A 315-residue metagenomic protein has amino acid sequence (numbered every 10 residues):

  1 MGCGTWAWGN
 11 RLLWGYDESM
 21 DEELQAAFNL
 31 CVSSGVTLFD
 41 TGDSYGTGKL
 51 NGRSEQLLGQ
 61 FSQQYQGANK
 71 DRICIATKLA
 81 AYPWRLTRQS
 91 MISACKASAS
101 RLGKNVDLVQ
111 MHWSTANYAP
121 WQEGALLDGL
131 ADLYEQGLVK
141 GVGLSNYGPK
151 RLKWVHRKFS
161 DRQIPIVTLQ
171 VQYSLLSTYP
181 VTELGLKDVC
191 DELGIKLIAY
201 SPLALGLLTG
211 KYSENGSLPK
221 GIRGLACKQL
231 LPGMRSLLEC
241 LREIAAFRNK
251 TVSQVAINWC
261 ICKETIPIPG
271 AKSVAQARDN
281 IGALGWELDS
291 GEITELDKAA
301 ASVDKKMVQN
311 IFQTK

Functional and structural regions predicted by a protein language model:
M1-I73, G129, E135: N-terminal binding-site loop/beta-alpha segment at the start of enzyme catalytic domains that lines or forms
A7-E22, L79-Q89, T115-W121: Active-site mouth loops of central-metabolism enzymes
D17-C31, T87-R101, E123, L152-H156 (+1 more regions): Short, acidic/polar
V36, G103-V106, V139, I195: A structural motif
L38-G42, I75-A76, D107-M111, G143-L144 (+1 more regions): Short beta-strand segments at enzyme active-site cores
K70-P83, V109-H112, Q170-Y173: A short, structured active-site edge motif that brings together acidic residues
R101-N117: Active-site groove signature of glycoside hydrolases
S114-T314: Beta/alpha (TIM)-barrel catalytic core signal, keyed to glycine-rich beta->alpha loops juxtaposed to Asp/Glu that bind
